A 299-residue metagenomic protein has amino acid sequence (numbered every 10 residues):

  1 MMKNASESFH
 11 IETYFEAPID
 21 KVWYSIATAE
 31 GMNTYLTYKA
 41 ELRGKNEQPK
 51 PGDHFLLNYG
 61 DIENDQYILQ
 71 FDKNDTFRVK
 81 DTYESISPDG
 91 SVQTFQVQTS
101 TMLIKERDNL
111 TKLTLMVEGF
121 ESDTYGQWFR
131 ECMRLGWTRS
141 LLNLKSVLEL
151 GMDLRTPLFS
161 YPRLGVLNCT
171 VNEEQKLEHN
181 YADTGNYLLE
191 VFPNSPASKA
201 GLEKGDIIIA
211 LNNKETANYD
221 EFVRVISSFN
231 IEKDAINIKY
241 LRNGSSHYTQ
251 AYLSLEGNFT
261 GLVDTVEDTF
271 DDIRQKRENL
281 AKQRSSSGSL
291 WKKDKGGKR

Functional and structural regions predicted by a protein language model:
M1-R43, Q275-R299: Hydrophobic ligand-binding cavity/cleft-lining segments
H10, A17, E30-Y67, D72-T76 (+1 more regions): Short beta-edge strand/loop motif at the mouth of beta-sheet-based domains
I19-D20, L69-D75, L103-K112, G244: A short, structured loop/turn motif at beta-sheet edges
E84-R130, R274, A281-R299: Beta-strand/loop substructures that line and gate deep hydrophobic ligand-binding cavities in soluble
K112-V171: Interdomain regulatory linker/hinge segments that flank or connect interaction modules in polarity/junction/synaptic
Y161-K204: PDZ/PDZ-like groove recognition
A197-D220: Conserved PDZ fold ligand-binding element
R224-V266: PDZ-domain C-terminal substructure recognizer with occasional recognition of PDZ-binding tails
